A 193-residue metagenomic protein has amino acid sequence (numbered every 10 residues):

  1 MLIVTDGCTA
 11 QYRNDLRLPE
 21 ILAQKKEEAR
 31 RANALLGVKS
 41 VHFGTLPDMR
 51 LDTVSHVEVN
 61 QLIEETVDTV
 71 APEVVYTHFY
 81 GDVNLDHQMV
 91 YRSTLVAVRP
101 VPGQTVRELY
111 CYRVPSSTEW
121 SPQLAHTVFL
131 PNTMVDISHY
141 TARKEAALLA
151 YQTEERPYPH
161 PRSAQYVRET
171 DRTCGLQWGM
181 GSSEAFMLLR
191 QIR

Functional and structural regions predicted by a protein language model:
M1-E20: ATP-dependent adenylation/pyrophosphate-handling site
L2, N33-L36: Residue-level marker of intrinsically disordered, low-complexity segments enriched for small/polar residues
L2, T9, V41, V83-N84: Proteins with a high burden of low-complexity, intrinsically disordered sequence enriched in S/T/G/P/A and R, requiring
I3-V4, F43-P47: Short glycine-rich catalytic loops that host catalytic nucleophiles or stabilize transition states across multiple
E20, A34, S40, M49-R193: Metal-dependent de-N-acetylase/amidase catalytic core
K25-A29: Generic hydrophobic, amphipathic alpha-helix propensity
R30, K39, F43-T45: Cysteine-based protein phosphatase catalytic domain of the PTP/DSP
